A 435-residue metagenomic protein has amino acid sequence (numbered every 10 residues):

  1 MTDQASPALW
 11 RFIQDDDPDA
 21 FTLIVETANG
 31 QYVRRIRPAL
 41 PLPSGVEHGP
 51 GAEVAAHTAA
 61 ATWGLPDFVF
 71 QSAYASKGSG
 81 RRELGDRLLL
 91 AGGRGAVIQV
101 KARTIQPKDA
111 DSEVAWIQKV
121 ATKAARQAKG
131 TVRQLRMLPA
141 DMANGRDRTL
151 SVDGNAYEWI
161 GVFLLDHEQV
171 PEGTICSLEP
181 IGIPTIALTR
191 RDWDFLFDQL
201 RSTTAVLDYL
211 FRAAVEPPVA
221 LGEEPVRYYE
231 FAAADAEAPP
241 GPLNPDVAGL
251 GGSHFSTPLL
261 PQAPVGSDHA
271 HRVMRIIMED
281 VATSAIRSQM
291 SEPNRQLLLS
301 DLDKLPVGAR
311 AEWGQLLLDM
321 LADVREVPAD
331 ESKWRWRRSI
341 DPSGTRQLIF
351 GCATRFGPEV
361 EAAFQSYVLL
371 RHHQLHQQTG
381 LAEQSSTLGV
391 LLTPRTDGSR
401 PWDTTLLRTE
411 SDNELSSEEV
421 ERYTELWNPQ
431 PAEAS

Functional and structural regions predicted by a protein language model:
M1-L84, L89-S435: Intrinsically disordered, low-complexity Ser/Thr/Pro/Gly-rich regulatory segments
